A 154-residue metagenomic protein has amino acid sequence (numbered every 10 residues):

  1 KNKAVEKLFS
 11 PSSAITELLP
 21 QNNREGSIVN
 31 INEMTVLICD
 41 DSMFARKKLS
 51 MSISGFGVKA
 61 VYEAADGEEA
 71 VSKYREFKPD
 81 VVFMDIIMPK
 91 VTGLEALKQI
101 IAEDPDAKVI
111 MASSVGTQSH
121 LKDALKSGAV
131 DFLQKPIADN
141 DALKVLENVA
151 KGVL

Functional and structural regions predicted by a protein language model:
C39-D40, A64, V82: Conserved sequence signature across two-component system core domains
M43-Y62: Two-component/phosphorelay signaling modules centered on CheY-like receiver
D66-E69, T92-E95: Acidic catalytic/metal-coordinating carboxylates
F77-F83: Active-site beta3 strand of CheY-like receiver
P89-T92, T117: The feature encodes the CheY-like receiver
S119, I137-A150: C-terminal output helix
